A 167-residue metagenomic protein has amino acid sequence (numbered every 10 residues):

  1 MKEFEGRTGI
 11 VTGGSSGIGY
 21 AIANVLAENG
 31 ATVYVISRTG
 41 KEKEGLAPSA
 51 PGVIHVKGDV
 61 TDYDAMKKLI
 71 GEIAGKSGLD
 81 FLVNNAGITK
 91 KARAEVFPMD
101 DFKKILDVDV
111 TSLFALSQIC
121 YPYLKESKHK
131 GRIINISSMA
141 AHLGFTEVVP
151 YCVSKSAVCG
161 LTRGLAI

Functional and structural regions predicted by a protein language model:
T8, S15-S16: Conserved glycine-rich cofactor-binding loop
G58-K68, M99: The beta1-alpha1 cofactor-binding region of Rossmann-like NAD(H)/NADP(H)-dependent oxidoreductases
R93-A94, P98-L106: Substrate-binding pocket helix/loop in short-chain dehydrogenase/reductase
E95, L143-V149: Active-site loop immediately N-terminal to the catalytic Tyr-X3-Lys motif of short-chain dehydrogenase/reductase
S117, S154, T162: Active-site helix of classical SDR
P122, I167: Alpha-helical segment proximal to the catalytic Tyr-Lys
S138: Residue(s) in the substrate-gating loop at a strand-loop-helix junction that position the organic substrate next
